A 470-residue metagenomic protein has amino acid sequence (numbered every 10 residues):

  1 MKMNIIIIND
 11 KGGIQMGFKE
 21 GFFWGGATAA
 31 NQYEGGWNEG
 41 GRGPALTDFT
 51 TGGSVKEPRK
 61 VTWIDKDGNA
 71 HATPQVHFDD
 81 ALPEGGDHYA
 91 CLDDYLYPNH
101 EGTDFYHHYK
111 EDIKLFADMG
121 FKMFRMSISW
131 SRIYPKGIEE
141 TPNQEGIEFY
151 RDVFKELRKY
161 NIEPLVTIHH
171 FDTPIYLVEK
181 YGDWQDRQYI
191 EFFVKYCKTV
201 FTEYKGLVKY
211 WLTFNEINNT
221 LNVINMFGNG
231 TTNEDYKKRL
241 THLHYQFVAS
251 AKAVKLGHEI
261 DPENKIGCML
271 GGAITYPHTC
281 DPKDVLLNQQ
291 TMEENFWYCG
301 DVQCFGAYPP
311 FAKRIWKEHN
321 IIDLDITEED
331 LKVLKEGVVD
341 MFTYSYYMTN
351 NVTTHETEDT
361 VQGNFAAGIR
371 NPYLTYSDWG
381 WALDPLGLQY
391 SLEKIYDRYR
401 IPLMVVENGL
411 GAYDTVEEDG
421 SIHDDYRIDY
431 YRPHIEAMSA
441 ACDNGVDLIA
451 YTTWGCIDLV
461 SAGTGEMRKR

Functional and structural regions predicted by a protein language model:
M1-Q15: Short, Lys/Arg-enriched N-terminal segments with co-localized hydrophobic residues within the first ~10-30 amino acids
I8, W63-D65, K110: Intrinsically disordered, low-complexity regulatory regions of eukaryotic regulatory proteins
G12-D93, A117, K136-I138, I147-R470: Active-site region of glycoside hydrolase catalytic domains
D94-H107, Q185: Active-site mouth loops of central-metabolism enzymes
G102-K114, P135, G146: Internal amphipathic alpha-helical repeat/solenoid segments
H108-S129, G337, M341: Catalytic domains of carbohydrate-active enzymes, especially glycoside hydrolases
I128-P142: Glycine-rich, proline-tolerant flexible connector loops at the mouths of alpha/beta enzymes
